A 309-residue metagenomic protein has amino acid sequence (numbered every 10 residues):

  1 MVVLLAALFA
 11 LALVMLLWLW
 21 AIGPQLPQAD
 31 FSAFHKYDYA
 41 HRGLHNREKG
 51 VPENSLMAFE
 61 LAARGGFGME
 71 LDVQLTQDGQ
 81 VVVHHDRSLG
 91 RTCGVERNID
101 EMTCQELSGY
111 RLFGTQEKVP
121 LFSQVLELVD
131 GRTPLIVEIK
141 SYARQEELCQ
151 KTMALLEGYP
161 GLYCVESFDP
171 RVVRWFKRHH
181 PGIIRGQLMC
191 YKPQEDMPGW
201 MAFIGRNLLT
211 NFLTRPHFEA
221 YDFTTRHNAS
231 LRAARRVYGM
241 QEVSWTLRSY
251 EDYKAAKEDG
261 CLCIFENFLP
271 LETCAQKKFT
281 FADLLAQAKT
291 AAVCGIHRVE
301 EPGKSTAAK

Functional and structural regions predicted by a protein language model:
M1-K309: Phosphate-group recognition and catalysis centered on beta-loop-alpha active-site segments
